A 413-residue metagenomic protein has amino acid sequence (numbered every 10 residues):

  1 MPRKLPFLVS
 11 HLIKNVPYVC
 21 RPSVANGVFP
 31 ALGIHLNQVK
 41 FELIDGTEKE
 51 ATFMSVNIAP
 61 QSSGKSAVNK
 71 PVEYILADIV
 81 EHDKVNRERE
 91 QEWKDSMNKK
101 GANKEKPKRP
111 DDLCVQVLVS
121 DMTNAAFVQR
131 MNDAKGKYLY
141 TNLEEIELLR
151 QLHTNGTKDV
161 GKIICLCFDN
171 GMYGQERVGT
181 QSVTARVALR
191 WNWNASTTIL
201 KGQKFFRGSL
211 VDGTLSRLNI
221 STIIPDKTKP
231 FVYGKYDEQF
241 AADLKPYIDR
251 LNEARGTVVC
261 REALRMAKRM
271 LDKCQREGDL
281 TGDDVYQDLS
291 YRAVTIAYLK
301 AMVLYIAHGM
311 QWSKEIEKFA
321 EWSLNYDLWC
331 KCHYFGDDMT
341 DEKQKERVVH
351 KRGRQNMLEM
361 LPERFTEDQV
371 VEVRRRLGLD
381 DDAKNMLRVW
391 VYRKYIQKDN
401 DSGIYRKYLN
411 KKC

Functional and structural regions predicted by a protein language model:
M1-C413: Phosphate-handling catalytic cores of nucleic-acid transaction enzymes
